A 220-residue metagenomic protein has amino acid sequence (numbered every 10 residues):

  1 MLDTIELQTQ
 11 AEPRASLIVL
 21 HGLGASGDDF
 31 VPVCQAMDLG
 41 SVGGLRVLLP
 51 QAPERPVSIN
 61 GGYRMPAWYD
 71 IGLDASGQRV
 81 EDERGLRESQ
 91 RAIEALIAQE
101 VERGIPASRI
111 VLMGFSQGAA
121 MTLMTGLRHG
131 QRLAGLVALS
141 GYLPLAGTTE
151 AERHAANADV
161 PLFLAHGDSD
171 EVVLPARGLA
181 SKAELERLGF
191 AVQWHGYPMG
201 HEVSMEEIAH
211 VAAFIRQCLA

Functional and structural regions predicted by a protein language model:
M1-R109: Serine-hydrolase catalytic machinery in alpha/beta-hydrolase-like enzymes
R14, N157-L162, L188-F190: Short, proline-enriched alpha-helix->beta-strand connector loops that line the catalytic pocket of alpha/beta-hydrolase
F30-Q35, E150, L174-E184: Short alpha-helix in the alpha/beta-hydrolase fold that links the catalytic acid
L39-V42, R153-D159: Short, conserved loop/helix-junction motifs that constitute active-site signature segments in enzyme catalytic cores
P50-Q51, M113, V137-S140, A165 (+1 more regions): Alpha/beta-hydrolase-fold catalytic nucleophile elbow
V101, P106-N157: Primarily recognizes the serine-hydrolase "nucleophile elbow" in alpha/beta-hydrolase and SGNH/GDSL folds
F163-H166, D170: Short beta-strand/loop motif that positions the catalytic acidic residue of the alpha/beta-hydrolase fold
A176-A220: C-terminal catalytic histidine-bearing segment of alpha/beta-hydrolase fold enzymes
